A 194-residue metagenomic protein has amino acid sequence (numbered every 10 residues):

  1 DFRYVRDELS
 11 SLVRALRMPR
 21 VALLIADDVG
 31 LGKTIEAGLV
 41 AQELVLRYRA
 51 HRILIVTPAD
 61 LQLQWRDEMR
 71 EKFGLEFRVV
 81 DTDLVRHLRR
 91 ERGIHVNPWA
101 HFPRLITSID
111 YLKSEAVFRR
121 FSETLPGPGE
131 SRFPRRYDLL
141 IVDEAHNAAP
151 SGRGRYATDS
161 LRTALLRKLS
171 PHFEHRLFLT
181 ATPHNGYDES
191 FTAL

Functional and structural regions predicted by a protein language model:
D1-L9, V13, T34-E36, Q42-K168: SF2 helicase/translocase NTPase motor core, specifically the RecA-like lobe 1 inter-motif segment between Walker
F2, P19, I55-A59, A181-D188: Short, charged/polar micro-motifs that form catalytic or ligand-binding hotspots
P19-I25, H51-I53, P103, E174-H175: Pre-Walker A (Motif I) flank of P-loop NTPase domains
R20-V40: Walker A/P-loop
D27-D28, D143-E144, A181: Walker B catalytic acidic pair
S151-L194: Post-DEXD/H (motif II) to motif III coupling segment of the RecA-like Helicase ATP-binding lobe
